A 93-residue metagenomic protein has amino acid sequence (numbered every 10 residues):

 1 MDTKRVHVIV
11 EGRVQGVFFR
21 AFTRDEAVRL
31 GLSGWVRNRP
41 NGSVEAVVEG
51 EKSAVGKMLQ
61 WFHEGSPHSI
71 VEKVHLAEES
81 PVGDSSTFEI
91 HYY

Functional and structural regions predicted by a protein language model:
M1-Y93: Intrinsically disordered, low-complexity, mixed-charge
